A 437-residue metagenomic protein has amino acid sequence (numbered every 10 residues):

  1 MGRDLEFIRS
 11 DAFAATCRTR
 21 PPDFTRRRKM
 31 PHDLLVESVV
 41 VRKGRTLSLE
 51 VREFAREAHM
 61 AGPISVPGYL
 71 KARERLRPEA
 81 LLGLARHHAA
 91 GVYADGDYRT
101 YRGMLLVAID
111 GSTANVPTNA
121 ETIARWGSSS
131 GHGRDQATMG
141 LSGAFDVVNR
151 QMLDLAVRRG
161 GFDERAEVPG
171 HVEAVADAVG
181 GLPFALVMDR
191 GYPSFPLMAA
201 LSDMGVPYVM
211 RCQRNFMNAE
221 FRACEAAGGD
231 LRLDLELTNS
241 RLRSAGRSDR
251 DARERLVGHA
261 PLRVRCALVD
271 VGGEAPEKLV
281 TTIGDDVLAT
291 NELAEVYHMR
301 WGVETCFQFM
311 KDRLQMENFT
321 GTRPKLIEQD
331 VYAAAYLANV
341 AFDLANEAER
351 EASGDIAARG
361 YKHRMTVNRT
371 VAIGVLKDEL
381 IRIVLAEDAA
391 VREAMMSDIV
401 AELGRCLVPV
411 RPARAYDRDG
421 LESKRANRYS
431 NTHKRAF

Functional and structural regions predicted by a protein language model:
M1-L47, P63, Y69-R75, G83-L84 (+4 more regions): Single, function-defining residue in the core of a domain
G44-A58: Short, charged amphipathic recognition helices of the HTH superfamily and cognate SANT/SANTA-like modules
E53, E57, G68-A72, H87: Generic beta-strand or strand-like secondary-structure segments
E53-A55, E121-W126: "Short basic amphipathic alpha-helical interaction patches in structured regions
A80-V92: Short Lys/Arg-enriched helix C-cap and helix-to-coil transition segments that create basic nucleic-acid-contact patches
R86, A94-D97, R247: Short mixed-charge
A89, V107-I109: N-terminal donor/sugar-recognition subdomains of glycan-related enzymes, prototypically the membrane-proximal stem
Y93-R102, V116: Long amphipathic N-terminal alpha/beta scaffold segment
